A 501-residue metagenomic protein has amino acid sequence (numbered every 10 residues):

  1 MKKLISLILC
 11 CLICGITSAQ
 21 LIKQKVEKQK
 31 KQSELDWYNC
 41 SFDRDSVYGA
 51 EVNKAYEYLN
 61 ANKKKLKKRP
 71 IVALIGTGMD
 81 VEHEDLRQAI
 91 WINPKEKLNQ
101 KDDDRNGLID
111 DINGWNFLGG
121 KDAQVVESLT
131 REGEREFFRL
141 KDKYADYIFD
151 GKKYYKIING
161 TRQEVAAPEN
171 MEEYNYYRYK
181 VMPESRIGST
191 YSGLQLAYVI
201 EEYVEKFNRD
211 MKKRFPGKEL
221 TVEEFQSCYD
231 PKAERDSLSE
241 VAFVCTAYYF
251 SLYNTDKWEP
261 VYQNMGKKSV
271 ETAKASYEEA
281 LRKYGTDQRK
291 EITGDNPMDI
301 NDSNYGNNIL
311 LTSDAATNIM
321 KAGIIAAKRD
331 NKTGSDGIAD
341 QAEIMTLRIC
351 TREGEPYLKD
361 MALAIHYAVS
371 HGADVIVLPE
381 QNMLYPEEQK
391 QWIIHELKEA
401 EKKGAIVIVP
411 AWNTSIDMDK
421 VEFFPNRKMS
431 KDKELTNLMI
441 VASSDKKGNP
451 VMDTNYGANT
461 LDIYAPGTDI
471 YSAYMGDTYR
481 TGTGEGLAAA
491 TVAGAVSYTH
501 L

Functional and structural regions predicted by a protein language model:
M1-K23: Bacterial Sec-dependent N-terminal signal peptides
A19-S46: Sec-dependent signal peptide cleavage junction
Y56-K67, T312-A315, D336-A339, E355-V377 (+3 more regions): Mature extracellular/periplasmic domains of secretome proteins
Y58-V72, T77-D295, D302-Y357, T436-N437 (+3 more regions): Subtilisin-like serine protease catalytic core
T77-V81, T351-G354, Q381-Y385, N413-I416 (+3 more regions): Solvent-exposed loop/turn segments at secondary-structure junctions within structured extracellular/periplasmic domains
R282-G294, K402, N426-Y498: Extracellular S/T/G-rich loop segment that most often corresponds to the catalytic His/Ser-adjacent loop
R348, V377-Q381, P410-W412, A442 (+1 more regions): A cross-family glycoside hydrolase active-site/sugar-binding cleft signature
